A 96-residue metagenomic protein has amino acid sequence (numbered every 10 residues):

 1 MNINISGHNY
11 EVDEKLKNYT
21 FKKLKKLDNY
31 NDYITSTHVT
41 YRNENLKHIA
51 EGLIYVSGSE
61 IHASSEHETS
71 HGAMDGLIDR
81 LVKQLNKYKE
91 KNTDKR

Functional and structural regions predicted by a protein language model:
M1-R96: N-terminal, polar/charged subdomain of small-to-medium soluble alpha/beta proteins
